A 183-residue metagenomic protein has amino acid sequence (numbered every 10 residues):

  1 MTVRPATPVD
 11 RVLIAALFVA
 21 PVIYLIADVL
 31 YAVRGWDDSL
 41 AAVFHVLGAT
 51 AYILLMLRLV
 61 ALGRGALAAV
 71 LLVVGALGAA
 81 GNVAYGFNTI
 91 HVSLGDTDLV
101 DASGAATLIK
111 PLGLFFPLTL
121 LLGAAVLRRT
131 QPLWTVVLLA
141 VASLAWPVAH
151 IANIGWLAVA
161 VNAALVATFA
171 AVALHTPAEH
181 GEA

Functional and structural regions predicted by a protein language model:
T2-A183: Hydrophobic, aromatic-enriched alpha-helical segments typical of multi-pass transmembrane helices
